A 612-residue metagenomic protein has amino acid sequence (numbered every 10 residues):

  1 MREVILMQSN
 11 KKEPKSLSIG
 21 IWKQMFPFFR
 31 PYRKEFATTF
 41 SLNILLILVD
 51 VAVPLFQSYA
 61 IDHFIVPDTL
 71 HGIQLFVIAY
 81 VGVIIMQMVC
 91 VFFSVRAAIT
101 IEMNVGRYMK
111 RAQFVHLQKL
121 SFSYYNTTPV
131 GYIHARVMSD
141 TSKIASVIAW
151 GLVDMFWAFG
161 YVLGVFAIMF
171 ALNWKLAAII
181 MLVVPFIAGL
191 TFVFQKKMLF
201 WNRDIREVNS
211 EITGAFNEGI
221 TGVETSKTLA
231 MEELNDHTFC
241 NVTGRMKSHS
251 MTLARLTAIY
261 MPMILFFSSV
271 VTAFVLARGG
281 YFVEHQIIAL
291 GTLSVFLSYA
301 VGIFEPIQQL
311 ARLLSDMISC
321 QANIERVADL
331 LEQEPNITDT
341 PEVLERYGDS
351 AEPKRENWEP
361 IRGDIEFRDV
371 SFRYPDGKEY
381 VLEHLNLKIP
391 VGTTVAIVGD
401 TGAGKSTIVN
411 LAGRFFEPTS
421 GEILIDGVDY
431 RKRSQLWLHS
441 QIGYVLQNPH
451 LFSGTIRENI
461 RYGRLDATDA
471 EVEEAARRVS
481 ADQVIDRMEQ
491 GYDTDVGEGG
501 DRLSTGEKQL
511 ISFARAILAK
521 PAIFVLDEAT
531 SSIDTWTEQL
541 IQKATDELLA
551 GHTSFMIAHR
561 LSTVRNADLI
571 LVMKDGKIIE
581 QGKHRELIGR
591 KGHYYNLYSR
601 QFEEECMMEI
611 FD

Functional and structural regions predicted by a protein language model:
I21, F29, S94, A98-E102 (+3 more regions): Juxtamembrane loop-to-helix connectors within ABC transporter transmembrane domains
F26, P31-K34, F122-S123, S139-I148 (+8 more regions): An intracellular "coupling" helix at the cytosolic face of ABC transporter transmembrane type-1 domains
F36-F93, F170-K175, Q286-L290: Transmembrane helix-loop-helix hairpins at lipid-water interfaces of multipass membrane proteins, especially the type-1
S41, L45, V49-V53, C90 (+5 more regions): Hydrophobic alpha-helical transmembrane segments of ABC transporter permease domains
D68-L75, I168-L182, T252-E325, L330-L331: Helix-loop-helix
L117, F239, F367-D369: Conserved catalytic Walker-motif region of ABC-type ATPase nucleotide-binding domains
Y347-D612: ABC-type nucleotide-binding domain
